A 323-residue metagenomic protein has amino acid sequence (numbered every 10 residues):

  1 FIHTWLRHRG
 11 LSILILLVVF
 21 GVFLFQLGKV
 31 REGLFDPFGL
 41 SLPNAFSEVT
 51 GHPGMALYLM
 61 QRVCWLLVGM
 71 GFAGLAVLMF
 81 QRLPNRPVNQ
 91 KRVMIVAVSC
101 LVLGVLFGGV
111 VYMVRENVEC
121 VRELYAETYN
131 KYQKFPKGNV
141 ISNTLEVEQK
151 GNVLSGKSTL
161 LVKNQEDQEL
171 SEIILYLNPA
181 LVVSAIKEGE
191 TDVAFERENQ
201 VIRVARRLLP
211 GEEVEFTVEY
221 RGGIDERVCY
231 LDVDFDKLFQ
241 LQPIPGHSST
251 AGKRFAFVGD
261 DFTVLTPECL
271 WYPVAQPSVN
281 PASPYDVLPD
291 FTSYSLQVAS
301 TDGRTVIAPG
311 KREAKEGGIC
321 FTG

Functional and structural regions predicted by a protein language model:
F1-W5: Alpha-helical transmembrane segments and their short interhelical loops
R9-M79, L83, V88, V118-E127: Terminal transmembrane helical anchor/hairpin motif
P37-P43, V88-V153, G252-V258, D286-L288: N-terminal, polar/Ser/Thr-rich
I141-L145, G156-L160, I173, F216-V218 (+1 more regions): Hydrophobic residues positioned within well-ordered beta-strands of beta-sheet architectures
L145-V147, L160, T191-D192, R203-L208 (+1 more regions): Beta-strand-rich interaction surfaces with strong enrichment in secreted/lumenal proteins
L161-D167: Asparagine-centered strand-capping/turn motif at beta-strand->loop junctions
E169-L170, N178-F239: A surface-exposed beta-strand-loop module
E219-G323: Extended, low-hydrophobicity, Ser/Thr/Pro/Gly-biased non-transmembrane segments
